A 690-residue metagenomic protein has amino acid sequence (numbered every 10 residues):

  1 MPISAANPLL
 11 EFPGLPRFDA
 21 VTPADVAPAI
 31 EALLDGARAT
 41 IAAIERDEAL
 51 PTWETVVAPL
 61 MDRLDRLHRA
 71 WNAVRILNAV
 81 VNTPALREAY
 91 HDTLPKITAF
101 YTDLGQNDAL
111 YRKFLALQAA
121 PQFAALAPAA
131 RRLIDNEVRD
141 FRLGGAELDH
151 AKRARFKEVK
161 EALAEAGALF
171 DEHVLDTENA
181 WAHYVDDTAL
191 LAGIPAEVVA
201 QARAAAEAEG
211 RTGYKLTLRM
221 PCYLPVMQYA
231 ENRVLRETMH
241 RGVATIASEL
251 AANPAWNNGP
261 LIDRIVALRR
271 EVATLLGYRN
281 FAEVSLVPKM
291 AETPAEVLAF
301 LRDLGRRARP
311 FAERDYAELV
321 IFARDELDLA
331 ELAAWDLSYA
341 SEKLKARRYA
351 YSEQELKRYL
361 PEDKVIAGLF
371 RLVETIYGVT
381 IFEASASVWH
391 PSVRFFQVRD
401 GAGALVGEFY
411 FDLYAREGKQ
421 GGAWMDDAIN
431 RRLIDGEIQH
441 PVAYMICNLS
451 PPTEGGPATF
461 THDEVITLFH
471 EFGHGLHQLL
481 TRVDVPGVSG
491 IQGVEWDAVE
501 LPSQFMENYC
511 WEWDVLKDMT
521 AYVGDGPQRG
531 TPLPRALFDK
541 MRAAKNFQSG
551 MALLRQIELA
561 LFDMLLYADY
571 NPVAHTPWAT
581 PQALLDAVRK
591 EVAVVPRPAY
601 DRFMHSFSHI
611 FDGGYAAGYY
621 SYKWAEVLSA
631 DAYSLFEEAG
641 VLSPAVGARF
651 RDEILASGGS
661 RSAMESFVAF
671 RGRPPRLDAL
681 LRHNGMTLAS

Functional and structural regions predicted by a protein language model:
M1-I194, K215, F636: N-terminal helix-rich structural modules
P2-D25, A32, A192-G193, G213-K215 (+10 more regions): C-terminal, non-catalytic "cap/extension" segments appended to globular domains
L10-D25, V74-T93, L115-E158, T217-P260 (+6 more regions): Short His/Asp/Glu-rich catalytic/ion-coordination signatures at enzyme active sites or charged loops
D35, A39, A43-L50, R66-T83 (+24 more regions): Intrinsically disordered or highly flexible coil/loop and linker segments, enriched in small and charged/polar residues
D65-I76, R139, R241, L337-K345 (+2 more regions): Short, hydrophobic/amphipathic alpha-helical patches that form generic packing surfaces within helical domains
A129, L133, A162-E165, E172-T217 (+8 more regions): Active-site-proximal, well-structured secondary-structure segments within enzyme catalytic domains
P221-Y223, V272, G403, L413-E417 (+5 more regions): Short, glycine-/Ser/Thr-/acidic-enriched flexible segments
S450-F469: Short pre-active-site segment immediately N-terminal to the catalytic Zn-binding motif
